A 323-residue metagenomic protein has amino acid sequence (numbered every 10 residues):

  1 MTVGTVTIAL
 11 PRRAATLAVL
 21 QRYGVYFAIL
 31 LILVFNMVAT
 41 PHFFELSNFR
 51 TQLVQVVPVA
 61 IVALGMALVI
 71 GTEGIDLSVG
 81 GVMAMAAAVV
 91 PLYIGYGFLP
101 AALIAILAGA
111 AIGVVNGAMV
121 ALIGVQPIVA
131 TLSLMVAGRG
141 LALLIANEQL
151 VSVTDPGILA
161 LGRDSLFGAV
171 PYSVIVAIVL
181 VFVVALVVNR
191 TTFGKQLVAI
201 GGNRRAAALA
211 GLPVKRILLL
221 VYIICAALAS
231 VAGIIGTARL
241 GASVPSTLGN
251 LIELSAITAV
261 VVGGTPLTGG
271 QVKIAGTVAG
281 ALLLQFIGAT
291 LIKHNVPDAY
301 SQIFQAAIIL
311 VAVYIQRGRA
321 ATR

Functional and structural regions predicted by a protein language model:
M1-V34, V38, F182, G202 (+3 more regions): Cytosolic-side transmembrane-helix boundaries in multi-pass membrane proteins
A14-L17, T72-I75, A111-S152, V187-T192 (+2 more regions): Short loop segments and helix-boundary regions at transmembrane helix junctions of multi-pass inner-membrane proteins
R22-L30, Q52, A60, G81-V82 (+7 more regions): Hydrophobic alpha-helical transmembrane segments
V25-V38, M66, G138-G140, V176-L186 (+4 more regions): Hydrophobic core segments of alpha-helical transmembrane domains in multi-pass membrane transport and ion-translocation
L30-G95, A118-V125, I257-V260, G264-I274 (+2 more regions): Single transmembrane alpha-helix segments in multi-pass membrane proteins
Y96-A105, A111-N116, V120, G168-V244: Helix-loop-helix "hairpin" substructures at the membrane interface of multi-pass membrane proteins
I123, P127-T191, I217-L220, R239-N250 (+2 more regions): Transmembrane helix-bundle core of multi-pass membrane transporters and related energy-transducing complexes
A229, L240-A306: Transmembrane alpha-helical segments in multi-pass inner-membrane proteins
